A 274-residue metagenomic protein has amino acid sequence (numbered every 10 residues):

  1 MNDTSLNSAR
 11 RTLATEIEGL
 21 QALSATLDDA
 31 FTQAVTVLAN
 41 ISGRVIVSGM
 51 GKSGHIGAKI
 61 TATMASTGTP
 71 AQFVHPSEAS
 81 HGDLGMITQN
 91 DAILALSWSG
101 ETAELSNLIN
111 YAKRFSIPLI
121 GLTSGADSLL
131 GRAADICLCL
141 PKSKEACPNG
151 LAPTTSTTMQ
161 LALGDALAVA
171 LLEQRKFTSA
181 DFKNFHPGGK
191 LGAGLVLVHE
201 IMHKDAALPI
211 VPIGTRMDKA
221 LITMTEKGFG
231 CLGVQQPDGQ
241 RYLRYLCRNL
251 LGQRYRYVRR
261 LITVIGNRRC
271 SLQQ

Functional and structural regions predicted by a protein language model:
T4-G43: An N-terminal, well-structured beta->alpha segment
E16, G49, L94, L167 (+4 more regions): Terminal peptide-recognition signature
A30-A34, A79-D83, K219-A220: Short acidic active-site motifs
G43-A162, A168-L171: Glycine-rich phosphate-binding loops that contact phosphosugars or nucleotide phosphates
Q72, I136, A207-P209, R268-C270: Structural signal for short hydrophobic segments within the conserved structured cores of catalytic domains across
P153-M202: YjeF_N-associated NAD(P)HX repair module
K183-A206, R241-Q274: Tandem CBS (Bateman) regulatory domains
I210-P212, M224, G230-R244, R269 (+1 more regions): Cytosolic beta-strand hydrophobic patch enriched in CBS
